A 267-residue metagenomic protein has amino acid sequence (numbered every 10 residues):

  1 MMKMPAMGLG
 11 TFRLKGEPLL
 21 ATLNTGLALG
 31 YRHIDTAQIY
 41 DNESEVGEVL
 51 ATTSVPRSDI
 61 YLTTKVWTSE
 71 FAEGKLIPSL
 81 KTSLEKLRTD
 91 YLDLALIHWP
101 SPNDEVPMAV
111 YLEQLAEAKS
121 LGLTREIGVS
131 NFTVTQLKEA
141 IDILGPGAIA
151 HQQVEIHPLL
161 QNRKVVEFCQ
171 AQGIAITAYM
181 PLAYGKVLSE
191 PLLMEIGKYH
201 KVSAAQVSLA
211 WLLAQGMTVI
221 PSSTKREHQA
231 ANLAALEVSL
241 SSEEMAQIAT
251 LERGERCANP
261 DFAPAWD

Functional and structural regions predicted by a protein language model:
M1-I60, Q114, A183, P264-A265: N-terminal binding-site loop/beta-alpha segment at the start of enzyme catalytic domains that lines or forms
A6-E17, K65-G74, D104-E105: Active-site mouth loops of central-metabolism enzymes
L14-L27, A72-L87, M108-V110, L137-K138 (+1 more regions): Short, acidic/polar
H33, Y91-L94, R125-E126, H151: Residues at the N-termini of beta-strands
S44-A51, L80-L84, L115, L137-I141: Short, well-ordered amphipathic alpha-helices
R57-E70, Y91-P100, E155-I156: A short, structured active-site edge motif that brings together acidic residues
L76-I97, E117-L121, I143: CE4/NodB-like, metal-dependent polysaccharide N-deacetylase domain that modifies extracellular/periplasmic N-acetylated
P100-D267: Beta/alpha (TIM)-barrel catalytic core signal, keyed to glycine-rich beta->alpha loops juxtaposed to Asp/Glu that bind
